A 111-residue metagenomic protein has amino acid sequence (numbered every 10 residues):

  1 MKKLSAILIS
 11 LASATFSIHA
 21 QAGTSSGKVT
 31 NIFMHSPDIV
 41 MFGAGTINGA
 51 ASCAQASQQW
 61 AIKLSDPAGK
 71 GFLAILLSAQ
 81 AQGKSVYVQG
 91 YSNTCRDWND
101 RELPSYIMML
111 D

Functional and structural regions predicted by a protein language model:
M1-L4: Positively charged n-region of N-terminal signal peptides that target proteins for export
I9-S13: Hydrophobic helical h-region of N-terminal Sec-dependent signal peptides in bacterial secretory/periplasmic proteins
T15-S17: N-terminal signal peptide c-region/cleavage motif recognized by signal peptidases
H19-Q21: Bacterial Sec-dependent signal peptides at the C-terminal "C-region" and cleavage site
G23-D111: Exposed beta-strand/loop interface patches that mediate assembly or binding
